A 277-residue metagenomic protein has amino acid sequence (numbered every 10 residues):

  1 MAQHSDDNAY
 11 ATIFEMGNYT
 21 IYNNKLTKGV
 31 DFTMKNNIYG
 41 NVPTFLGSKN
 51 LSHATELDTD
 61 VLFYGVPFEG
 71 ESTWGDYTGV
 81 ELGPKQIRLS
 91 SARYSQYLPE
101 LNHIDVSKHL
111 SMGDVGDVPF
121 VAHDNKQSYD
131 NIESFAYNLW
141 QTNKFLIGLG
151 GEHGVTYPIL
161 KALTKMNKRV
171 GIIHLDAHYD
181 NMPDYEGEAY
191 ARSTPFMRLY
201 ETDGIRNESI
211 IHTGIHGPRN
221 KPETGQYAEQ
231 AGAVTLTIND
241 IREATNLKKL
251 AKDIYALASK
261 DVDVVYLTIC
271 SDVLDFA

Functional and structural regions predicted by a protein language model:
Q3-H4: Low-complexity, intrinsically disordered or signal/transmembrane-proximal segments
A9-A277: Conserved alpha-helical scaffold segments that buttress catalytic/binding sites
